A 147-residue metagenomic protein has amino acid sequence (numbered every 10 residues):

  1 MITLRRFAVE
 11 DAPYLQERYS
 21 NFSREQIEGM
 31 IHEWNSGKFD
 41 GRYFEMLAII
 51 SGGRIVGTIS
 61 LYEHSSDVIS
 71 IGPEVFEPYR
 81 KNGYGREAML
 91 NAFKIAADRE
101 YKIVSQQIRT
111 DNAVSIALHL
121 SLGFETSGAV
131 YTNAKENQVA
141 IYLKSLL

Functional and structural regions predicted by a protein language model:
I2-L15: A short beta-loop-alpha structural element at the N-terminal edge of CoA-dependent acyl/N-acetyltransferase catalytic
F7, V75, I108: Hydrophobic adenine-recognition pocket in adenosine-nucleotide-binding enzymes
E10, S20-G72, F76-P78, L146: Acetyl-CoA-dependent GNAT
F76-P78, N82, T110-D111: Active-site acidic-Proline motif in GNAT/NAT acetyltransferases
Y79, G83-N91: Conserved acetyl-CoA pyrophosphate-binding loop and the N-cap/start of the following alpha-helix in GNAT-like
R86, T110-G128: Conserved active-site alpha-helix within GNAT-family acetyltransferase domains
A96-I108: Conserved GNAT acetyl-CoA-binding A-motif
Q107-I108, G123-I141: Conserved catalytic-core motifs of GNAT/GCN5-like acyltransferases
